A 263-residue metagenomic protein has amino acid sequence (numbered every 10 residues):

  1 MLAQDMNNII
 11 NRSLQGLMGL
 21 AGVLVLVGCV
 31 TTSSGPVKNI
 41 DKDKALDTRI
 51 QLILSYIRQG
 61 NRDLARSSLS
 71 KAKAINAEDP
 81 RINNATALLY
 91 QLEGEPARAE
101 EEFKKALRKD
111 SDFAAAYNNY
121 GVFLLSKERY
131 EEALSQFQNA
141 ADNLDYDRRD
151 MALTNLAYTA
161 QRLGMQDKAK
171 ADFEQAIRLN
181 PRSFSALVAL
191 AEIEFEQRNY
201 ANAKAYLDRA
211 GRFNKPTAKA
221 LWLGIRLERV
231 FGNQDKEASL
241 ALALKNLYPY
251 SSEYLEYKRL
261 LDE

Functional and structural regions predicted by a protein language model:
L26-I75, R81, Y257-D262: N-terminal leader/linker segments that initiate helical-solenoid repeat arrays
S34-K38, D43, R212-E263: Terminal, low-structured helical/coil segments at or just beyond the last alpha-helical repeat
D41, I75, R108-D110, N143-D145 (+3 more regions): Structural marker of alpha-solenoid helical repeat scaffolds
Q51, A85-L88, N119, L153-N155 (+3 more regions): Canonical tetratricopeptide repeat
I82, A116, F123, D150-A152 (+3 more regions): TPR alpha-solenoid repeat register
